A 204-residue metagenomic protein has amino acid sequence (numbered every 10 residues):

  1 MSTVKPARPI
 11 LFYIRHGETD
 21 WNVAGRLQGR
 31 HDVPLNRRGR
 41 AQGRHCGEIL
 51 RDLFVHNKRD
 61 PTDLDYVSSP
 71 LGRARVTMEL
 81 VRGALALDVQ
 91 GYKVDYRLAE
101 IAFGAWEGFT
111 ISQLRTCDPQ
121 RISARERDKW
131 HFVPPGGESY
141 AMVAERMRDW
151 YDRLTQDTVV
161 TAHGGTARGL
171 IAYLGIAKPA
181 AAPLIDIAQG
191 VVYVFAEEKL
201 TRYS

Functional and structural regions predicted by a protein language model:
P6-L87, C117, E138: Active-site-proximal alpha-helix that buttresses catalytic centers in soluble enzyme cores
L11, Q156-T161: Residue-level preference for the first positions of well-ordered beta-strands
L64-P70, V89-W106, I187-G190: A short, structured active-site edge motif that brings together acidic residues
T110-S123, K199-S204: A polyampholytic, Gly/Pro-enriched intrinsically disordered region
R121-S139: Short glycine/proline- and acidic residue-enriched helix-loop micro-motifs that form flexible lids or anion-recognition
A141, A177-Y203: Domain-level recognition of soluble alpha/beta enzyme cores, biased toward histidine phosphatases/phosphomutases
R148-Q156, L174, V194-F195: Alpha-helix C-terminal capping segments
G164-L170: GST superfamily/GST-like fold recognition
